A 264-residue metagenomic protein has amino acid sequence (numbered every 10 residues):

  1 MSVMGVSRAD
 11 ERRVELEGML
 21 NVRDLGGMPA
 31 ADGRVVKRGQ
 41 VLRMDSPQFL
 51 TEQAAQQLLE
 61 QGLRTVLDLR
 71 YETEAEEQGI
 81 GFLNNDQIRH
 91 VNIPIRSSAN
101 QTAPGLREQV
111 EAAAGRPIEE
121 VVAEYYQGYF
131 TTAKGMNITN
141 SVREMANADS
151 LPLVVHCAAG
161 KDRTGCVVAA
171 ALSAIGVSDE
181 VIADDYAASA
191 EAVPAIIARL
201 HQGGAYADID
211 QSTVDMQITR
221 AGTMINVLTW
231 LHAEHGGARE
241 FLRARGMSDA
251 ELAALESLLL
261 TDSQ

Functional and structural regions predicted by a protein language model:
M1-V154, V167-Q264: Cys-dependent protein tyrosine phosphatase-like superfamily
A159, R163-T164: Ser/Thr-glycine-rich phosphate-binding loops at phosphate-binding pockets of nucleotides, nucleotide cofactors
